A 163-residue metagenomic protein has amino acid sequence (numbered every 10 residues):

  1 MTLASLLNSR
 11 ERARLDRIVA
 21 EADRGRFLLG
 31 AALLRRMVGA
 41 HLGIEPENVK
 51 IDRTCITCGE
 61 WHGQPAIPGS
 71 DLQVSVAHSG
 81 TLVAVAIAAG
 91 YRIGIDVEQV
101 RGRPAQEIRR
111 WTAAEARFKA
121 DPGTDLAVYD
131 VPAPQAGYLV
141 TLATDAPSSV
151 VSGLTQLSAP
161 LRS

Functional and structural regions predicted by a protein language model:
M1-S163: Core catalytic alpha/beta fold that binds nucleotide/phospho-ligands
